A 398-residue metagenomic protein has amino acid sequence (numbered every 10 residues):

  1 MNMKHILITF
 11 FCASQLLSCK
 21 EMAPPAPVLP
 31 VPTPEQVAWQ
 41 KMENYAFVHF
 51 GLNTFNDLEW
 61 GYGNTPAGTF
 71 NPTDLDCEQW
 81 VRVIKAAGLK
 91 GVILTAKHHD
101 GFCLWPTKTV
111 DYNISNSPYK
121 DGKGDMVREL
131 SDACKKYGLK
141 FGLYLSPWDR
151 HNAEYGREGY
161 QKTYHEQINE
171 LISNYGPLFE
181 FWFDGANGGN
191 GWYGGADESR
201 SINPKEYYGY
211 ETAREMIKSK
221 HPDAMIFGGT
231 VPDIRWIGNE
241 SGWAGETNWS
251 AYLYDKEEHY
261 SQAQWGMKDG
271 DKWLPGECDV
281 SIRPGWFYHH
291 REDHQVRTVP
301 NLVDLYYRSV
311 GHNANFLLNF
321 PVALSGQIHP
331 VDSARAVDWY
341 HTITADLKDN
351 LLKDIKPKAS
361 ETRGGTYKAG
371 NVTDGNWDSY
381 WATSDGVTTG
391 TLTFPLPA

Functional and structural regions predicted by a protein language model:
M1-P24: Bacterial Sec-dependent N-terminal signal peptides
M22-T388, F394, A398: Mature catalytic domains of secreted/periplasmic carbohydrate-active enzymes
